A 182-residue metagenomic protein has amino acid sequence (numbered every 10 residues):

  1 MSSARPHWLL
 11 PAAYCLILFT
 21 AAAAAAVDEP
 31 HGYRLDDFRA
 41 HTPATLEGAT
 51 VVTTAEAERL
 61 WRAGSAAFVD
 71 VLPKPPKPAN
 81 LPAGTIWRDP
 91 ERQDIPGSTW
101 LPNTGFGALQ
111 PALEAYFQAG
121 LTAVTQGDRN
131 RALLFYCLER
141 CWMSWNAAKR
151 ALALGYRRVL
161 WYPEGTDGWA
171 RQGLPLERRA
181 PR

Functional and structural regions predicted by a protein language model:
S2-A12: Bacterial N-terminal signal peptides that target proteins for export
L18-A55, L60-A63, P78-L134, L138-R182: Rhodanese-like catalytic fold shared by cysteine-dependent sulfurtransferases and DSP/PTP-type phosphatases
A57, A67-L72: Short hydrophobic beta-strand that contains or immediately precedes a catalytic carboxylate
P75: Glycine-rich nucleotide phosphate-binding loop and flanking beta-alpha elements of Rossmann-like dinucleotide-binding
